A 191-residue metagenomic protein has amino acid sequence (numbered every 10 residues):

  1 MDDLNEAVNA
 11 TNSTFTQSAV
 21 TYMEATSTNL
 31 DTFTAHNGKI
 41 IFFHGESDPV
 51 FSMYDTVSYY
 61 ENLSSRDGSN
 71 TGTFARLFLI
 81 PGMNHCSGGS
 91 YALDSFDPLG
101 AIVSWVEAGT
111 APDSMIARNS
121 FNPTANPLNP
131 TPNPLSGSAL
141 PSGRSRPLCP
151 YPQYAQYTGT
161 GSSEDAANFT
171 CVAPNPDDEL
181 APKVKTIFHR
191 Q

Functional and structural regions predicted by a protein language model:
M1-Q191: C-terminal His-loop and adjacent cap/lid subdomain of alpha/beta-hydrolase
